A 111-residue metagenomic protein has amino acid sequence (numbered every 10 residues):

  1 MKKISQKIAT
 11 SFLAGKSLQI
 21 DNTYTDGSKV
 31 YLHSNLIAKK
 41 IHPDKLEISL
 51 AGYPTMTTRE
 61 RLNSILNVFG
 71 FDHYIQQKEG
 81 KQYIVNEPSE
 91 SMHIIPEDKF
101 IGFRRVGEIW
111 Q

Functional and structural regions predicted by a protein language model:
M1-Q111: Terminal leader/tail segments of proteins
